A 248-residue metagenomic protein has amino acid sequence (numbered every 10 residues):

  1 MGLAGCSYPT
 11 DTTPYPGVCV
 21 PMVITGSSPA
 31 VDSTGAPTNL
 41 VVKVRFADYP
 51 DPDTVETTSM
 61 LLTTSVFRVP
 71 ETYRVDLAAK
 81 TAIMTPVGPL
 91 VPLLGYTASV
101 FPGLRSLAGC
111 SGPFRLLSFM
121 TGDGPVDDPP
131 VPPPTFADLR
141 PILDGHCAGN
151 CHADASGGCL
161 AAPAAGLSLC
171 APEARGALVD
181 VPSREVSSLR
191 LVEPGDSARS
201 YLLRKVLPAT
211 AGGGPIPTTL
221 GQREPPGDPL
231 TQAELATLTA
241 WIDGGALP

Functional and structural regions predicted by a protein language model:
M1-G5: Sec-dependent bacterial lipoprotein signal peptides
C6-Y15, S99-G103, C110, L117-P248: Aromatic- and Gly/Pro-enriched helix-to-coil junctions and flexible linker segments
T10-P130, G166, L189-R190: Acidic, low-complexity Ser/Thr/Gly/Pro-rich repeat segments typical of extracellular/periplasmic and surface-exposed
